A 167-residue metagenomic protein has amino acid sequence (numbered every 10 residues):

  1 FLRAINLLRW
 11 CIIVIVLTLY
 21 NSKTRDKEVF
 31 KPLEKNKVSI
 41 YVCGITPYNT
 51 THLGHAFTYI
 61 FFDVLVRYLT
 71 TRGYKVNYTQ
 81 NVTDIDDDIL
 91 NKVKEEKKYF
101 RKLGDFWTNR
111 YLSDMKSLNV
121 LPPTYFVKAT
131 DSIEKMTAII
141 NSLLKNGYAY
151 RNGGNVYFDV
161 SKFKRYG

Functional and structural regions predicted by a protein language model:
V14-G167: NTP-dependent nucleotidyl-transfer catalytic core
